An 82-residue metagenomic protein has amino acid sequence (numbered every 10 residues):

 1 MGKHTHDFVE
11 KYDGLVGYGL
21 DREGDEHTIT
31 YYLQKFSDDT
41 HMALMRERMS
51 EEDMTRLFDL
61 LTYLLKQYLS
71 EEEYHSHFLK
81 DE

Functional and structural regions predicted by a protein language model:
G2-T40: N-terminal acidic leader/helix
E10, E26, E47, E51 (+2 more regions): Glutamate identity and glutamate-enriched acidic tracts
Y32, R48, L60-L64: Short acidic/histidine-centered micro-motifs embedded in hydrophobic/aromatic stretches that mark compact functional
T40-F58: Acidic, low-complexity, intrinsically disordered interaction modules
M54-E82: Short, compact, well-ordered microdomains
